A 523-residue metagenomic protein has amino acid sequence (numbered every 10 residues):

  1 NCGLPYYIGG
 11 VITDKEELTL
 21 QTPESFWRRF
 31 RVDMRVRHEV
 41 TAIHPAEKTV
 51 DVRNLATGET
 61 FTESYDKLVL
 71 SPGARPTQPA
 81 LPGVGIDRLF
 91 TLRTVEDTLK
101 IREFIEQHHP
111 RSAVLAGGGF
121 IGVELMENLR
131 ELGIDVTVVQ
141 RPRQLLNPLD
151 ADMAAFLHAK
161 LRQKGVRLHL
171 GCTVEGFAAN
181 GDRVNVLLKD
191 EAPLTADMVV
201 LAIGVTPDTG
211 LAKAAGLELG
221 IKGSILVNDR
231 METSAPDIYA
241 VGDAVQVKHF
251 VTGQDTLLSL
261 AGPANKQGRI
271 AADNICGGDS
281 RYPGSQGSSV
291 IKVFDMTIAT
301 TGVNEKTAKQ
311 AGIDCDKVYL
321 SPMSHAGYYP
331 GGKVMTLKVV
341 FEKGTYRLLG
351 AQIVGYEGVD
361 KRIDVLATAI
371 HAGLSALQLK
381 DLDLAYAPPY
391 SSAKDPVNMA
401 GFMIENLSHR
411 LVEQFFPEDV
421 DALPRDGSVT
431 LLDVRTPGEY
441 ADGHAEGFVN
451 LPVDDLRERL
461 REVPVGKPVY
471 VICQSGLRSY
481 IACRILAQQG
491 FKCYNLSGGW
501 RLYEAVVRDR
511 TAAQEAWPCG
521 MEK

Functional and structural regions predicted by a protein language model:
N1-E39, M126-L149, S288, K361-I370 (+3 more regions): Beta1-alpha1 glycine-rich phosphate/pyrophosphate-binding loop at the start of Rossmann-like nucleotide-binding domains
Y6, A244-E357, P388-S392, P396-A422: Mid-to-C-terminal Rossmann-like scaffold of FAD/NAD(P)H-dependent oxidoreductases
L18-T19, S112-A113, F120-A178, L258-A264 (+3 more regions): Rossmann-like dinucleotide-binding cores of NAD(P)H-dependent redox enzymes
R35-A56, E63, R130-D229, M521: A Rossmann-like FAD-binding core segment of flavoenzymes
E63-G73, A116, L194-G204, G268 (+1 more regions): Short hydrophobic core segments
L70-L132, R167, I221, V227-D229 (+3 more regions): Glycine-rich dinucleotide-binding loop and its adjacent helix/turn
G85-H109, N185-L187, P193-D273, V365 (+1 more regions): FAD-site-proximal beta/loop scaffold in flavoenzymes
L377-P388, S392-V429, P437-P468, Q474-K523: Rhodanese-like catalytic fold shared by cysteine-dependent sulfurtransferases and DSP/PTP-type phosphatases
